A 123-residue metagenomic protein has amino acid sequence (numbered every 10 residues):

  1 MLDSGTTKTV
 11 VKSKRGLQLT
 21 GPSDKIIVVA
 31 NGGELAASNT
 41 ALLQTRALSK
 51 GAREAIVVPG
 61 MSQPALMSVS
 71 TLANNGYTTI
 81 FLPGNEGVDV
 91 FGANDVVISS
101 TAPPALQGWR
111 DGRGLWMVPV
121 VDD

Functional and structural regions predicted by a protein language model:
M1-V28, R53-A55, M61-S68: Aspartyl protease active-site motif detector
T9, A36-A37, L72: Short, electropositive, low-hydrophobicity segments enriched in small/polar residues
Q18, E34-A36, R46, F81: Sterically constrained small-residue positions within well-ordered secondary structures of folded domains
K25-S38: C-terminal reverse transcriptase regions that engage the nucleic-acid substrate
T40-L42: Substrate-contacting helices/loops that form the catalytic groove of nucleic-acid and nucleotide-polymer processing
Q44-D123: Aspartic protease core domain of the pepsin/retropepsin superfamily
